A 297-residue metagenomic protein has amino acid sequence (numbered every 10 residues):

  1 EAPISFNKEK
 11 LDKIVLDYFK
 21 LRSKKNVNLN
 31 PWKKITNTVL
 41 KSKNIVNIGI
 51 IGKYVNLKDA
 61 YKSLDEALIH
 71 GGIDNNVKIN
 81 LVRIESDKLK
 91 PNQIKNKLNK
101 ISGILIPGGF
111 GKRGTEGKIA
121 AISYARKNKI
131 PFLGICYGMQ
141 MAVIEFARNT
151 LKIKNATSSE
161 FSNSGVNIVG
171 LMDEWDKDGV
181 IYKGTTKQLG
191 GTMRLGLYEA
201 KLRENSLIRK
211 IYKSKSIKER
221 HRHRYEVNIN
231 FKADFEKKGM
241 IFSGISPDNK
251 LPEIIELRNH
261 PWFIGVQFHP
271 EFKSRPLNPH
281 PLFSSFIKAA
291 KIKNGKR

Functional and structural regions predicted by a protein language model:
E1-N259, P270-R297: N-terminal beta1-alpha1 cap of cysteine-dependent amidohydrolase-like domains
W262-F268: Short FAD-binding loop at a beta-strand-to-alpha-helix junction that anchors the flavin cofactor in diverse
